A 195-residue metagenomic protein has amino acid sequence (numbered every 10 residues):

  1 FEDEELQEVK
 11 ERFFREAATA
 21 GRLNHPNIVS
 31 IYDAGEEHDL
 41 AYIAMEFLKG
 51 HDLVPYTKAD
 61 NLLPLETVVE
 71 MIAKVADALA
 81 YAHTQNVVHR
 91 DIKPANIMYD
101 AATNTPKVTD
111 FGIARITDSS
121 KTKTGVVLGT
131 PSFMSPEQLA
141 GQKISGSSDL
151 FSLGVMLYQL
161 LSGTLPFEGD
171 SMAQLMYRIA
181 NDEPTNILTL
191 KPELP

Functional and structural regions predicted by a protein language model:
F1-T185, T189: Conserved ATP-binding/catalytic core of the eukaryotic-like protein kinase fold, especially serine/threonine kinases
E193-P195: Conserved C-terminal C-lobe helix
